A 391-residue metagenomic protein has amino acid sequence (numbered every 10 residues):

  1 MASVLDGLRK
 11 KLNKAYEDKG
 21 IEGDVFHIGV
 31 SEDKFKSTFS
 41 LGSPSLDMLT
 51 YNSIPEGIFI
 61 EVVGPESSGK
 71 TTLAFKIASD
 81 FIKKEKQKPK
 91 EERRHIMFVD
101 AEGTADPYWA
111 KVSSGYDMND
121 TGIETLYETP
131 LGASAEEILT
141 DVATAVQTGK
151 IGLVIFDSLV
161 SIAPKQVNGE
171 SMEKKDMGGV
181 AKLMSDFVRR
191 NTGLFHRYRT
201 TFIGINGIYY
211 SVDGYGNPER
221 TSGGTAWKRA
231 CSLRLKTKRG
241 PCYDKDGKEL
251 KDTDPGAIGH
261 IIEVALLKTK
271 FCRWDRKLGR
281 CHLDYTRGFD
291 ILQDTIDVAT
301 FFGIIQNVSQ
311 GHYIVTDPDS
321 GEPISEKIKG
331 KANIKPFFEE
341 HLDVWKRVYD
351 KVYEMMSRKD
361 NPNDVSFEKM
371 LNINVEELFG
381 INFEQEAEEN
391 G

Functional and structural regions predicted by a protein language model:
M1-I28, C242-G391: C-terminal regions of RecA-like/P-loop NTPase motor modules
A2-I123, Q147: The Walker A/P-loop phosphate-binding site
S3, G7, L41, G57 (+12 more regions): Charged, alpha-helix-enriched surfaces in structured cytosolic catalytic cores of large nucleotide-utilizing machines
K11, A15-D18, L49-S53, P65 (+12 more regions): Conserved, well-folded catalytic cores of nucleic-acid-processing and energy-transducing macromolecular machines
I60, G152-F156, T200-F202: Generic beta-sheet signal
F81-M177, A181-D186, R190: Conserved inter-motif catalytic segment of the P-loop NTP-binding fold
A145, M177-F302: Phosphate-binding/switch region of NTP-binding enzymes
V167, Y210-G214, Q310-H312: N-terminal cationic and glycine-rich segments that engage phosphates or anionic surfaces
